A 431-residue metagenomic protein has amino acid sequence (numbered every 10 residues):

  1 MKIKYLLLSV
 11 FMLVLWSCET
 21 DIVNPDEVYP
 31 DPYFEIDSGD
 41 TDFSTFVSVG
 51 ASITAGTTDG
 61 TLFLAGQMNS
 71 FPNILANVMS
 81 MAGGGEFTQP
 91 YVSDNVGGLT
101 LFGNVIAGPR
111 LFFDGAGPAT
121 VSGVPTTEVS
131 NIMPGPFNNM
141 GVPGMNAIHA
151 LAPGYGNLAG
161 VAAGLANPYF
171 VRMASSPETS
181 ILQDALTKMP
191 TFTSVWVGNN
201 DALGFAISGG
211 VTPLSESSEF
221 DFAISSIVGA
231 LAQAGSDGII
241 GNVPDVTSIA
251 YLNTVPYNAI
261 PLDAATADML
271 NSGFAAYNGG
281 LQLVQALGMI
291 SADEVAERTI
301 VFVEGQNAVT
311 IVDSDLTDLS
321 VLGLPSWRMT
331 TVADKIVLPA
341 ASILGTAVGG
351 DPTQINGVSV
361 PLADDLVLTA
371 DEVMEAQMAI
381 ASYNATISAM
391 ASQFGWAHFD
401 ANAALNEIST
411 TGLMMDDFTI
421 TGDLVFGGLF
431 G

Functional and structural regions predicted by a protein language model:
M1-W16: Sec-dependent bacterial lipoprotein signal peptides
K2-Y5, T41-D42, T58-G60, G198: Extracellular low-complexity Ser/Thr/Asn/Gly-rich intrinsically disordered segments
L15-D42: Bacterial Sec-dependent N-terminal signal peptides
S44-G60: Catalytic nucleophile-elbow at a beta strand-turn-alpha helix junction centered on a G-D-S/GDSL motif, marking
T58, S80, A232, S236 (+1 more regions): Hydrophobic/aromatic-lined pockets within catalytic cores
L62-F222, S226, T247, L252: Conserved SGNH/GDSL esterase-like catalytic core that processes O-acyl groups on lipids and polysaccharides
Y169-F170, S176-S248, N356-G431: C-terminal or late-domain output modules
A250-G395, F399-L429: Acidic, Ser/Thr/Gly/Pro-rich low-complexity segments that form flexible
